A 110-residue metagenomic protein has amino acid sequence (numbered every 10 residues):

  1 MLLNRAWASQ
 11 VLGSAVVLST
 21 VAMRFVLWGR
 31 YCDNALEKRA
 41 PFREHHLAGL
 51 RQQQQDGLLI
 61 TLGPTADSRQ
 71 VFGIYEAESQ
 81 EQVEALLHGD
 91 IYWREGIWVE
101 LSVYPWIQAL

Functional and structural regions predicted by a protein language model:
M1-A8: N-terminal chloroplast transit peptides
A8-L110: Conserved, structured core segments of small domains
